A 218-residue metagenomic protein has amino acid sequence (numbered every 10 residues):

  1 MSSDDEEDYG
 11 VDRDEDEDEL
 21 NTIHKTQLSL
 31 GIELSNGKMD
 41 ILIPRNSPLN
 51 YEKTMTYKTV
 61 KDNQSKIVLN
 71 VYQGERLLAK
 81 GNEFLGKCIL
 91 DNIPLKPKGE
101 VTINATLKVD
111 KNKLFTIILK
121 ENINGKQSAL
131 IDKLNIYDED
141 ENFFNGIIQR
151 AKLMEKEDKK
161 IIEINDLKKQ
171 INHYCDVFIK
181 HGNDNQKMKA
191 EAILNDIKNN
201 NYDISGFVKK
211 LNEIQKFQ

Functional and structural regions predicted by a protein language model:
D4-G182, E191-A192, D203, V208-Q218: Acidic low-complexity intrinsically disordered segments
Q186-K198: Extended alpha-helical rod segments
